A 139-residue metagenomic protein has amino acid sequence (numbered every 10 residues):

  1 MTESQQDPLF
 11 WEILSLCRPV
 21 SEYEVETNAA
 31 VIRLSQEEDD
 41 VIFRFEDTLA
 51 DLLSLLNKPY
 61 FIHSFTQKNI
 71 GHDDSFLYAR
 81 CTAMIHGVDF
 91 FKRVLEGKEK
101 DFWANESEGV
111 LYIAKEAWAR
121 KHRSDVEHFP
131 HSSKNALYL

Functional and structural regions predicted by a protein language model:
M1-E37: N-terminal, charge-rich interaction modules
M1-L14, F76, A83, V94-L95 (+1 more regions): Charged/polar interaction segments and conserved charged motifs
Q6-F10, E26, F45, S75 (+1 more regions): Alpha-helical structural motif
I32-N105: Core of folded catalytic or high-affinity ligand/protein-binding domains in predominantly eukaryotic proteins
V88-L139: Basic, alpha-helical nucleic-acid-binding regions used in initiation and control of genome expression
